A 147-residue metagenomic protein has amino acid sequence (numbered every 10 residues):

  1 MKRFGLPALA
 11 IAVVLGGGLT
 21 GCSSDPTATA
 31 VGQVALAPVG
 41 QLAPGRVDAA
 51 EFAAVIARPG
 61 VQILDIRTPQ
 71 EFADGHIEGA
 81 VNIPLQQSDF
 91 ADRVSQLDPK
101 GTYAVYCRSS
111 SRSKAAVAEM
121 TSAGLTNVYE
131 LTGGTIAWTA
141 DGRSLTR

Functional and structural regions predicted by a protein language model:
K2-V55, V61, A73-T102, S111-R147: Rhodanese-like catalytic fold shared by cysteine-dependent sulfurtransferases and DSP/PTP-type phosphatases
I63-D65: Structural scaffold elements adjacent to functional motifs in cytosolic proteins
P69: Histidine/lysine/aspartate-rich catalytic loop segments that bind and position anionic ligands
C107: Short cysteine clusters
